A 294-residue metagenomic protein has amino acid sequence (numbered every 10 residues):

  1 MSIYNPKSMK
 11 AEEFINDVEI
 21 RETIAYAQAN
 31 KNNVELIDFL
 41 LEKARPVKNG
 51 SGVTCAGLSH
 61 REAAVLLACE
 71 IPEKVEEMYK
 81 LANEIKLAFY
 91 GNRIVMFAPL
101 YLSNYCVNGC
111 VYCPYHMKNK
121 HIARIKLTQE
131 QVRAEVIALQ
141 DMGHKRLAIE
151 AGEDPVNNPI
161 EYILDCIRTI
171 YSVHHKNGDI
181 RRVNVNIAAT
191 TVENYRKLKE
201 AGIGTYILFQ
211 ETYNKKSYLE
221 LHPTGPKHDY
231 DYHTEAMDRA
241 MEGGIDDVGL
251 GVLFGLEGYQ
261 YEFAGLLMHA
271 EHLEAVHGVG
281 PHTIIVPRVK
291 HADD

Functional and structural regions predicted by a protein language model:
M1-L100: Flexible, acidic/Gly-rich N-terminal and inter-domain linker regions that tether and position cofactor-handling modules
D38, A64, Q129-I137, D141 (+8 more regions): Amphipathic, non-transmembrane alpha-helical secondary structure
K43, V47, I85, L139-M142 (+3 more regions): Change "in soluble alpha/beta enzymes" to "in soluble alpha/beta proteins
A63, F97-L100, K120, A148-E161 (+1 more regions): Glycine-rich, proline-tolerant flexible connector loops at the mouths of alpha/beta enzymes
E77-N119, R124-E150, G204: N-terminal pre-triad scaffold of radical SAM enzymes
P99-Y101, G152-D154, N186-T190, E211-Y213 (+2 more regions): Active-site beta-loop-alpha junctions enriched in small/polar residues
C110, R146-L147, I160-V252: Radical SAM/AdoMet-radical enzyme domain recognition
A151, T205, D231-D293: Conserved C-terminal portion of the radical SAM core fold that forms the substrate/S-adenosylmethionine-binding
